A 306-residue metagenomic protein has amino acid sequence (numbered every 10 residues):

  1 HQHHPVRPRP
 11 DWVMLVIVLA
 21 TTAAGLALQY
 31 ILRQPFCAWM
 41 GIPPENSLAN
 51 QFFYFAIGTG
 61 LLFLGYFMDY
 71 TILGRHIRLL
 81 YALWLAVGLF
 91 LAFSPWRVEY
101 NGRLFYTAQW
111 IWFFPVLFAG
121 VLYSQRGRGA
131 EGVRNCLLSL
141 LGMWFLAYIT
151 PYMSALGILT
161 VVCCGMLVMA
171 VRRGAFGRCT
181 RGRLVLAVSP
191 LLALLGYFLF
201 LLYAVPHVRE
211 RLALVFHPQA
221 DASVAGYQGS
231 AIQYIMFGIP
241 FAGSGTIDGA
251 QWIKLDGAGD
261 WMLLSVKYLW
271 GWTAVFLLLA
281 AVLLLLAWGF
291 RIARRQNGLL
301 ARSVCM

Functional and structural regions predicted by a protein language model:
H1-P95, S139-L140, M306: A structural signal for hydrophobic alpha-helical transmembrane segments in multi-pass membrane proteins
F36-M40, V87-T107, V205-F216, D248-A250: Membrane-interfacial helix-loop-helix modules of multi-pass inner-membrane proteins that assemble, modify, or transport
P44-H76, W110-R128, G165-F176, A287: Transmembrane alpha-helical segments and their membrane-water interfaces
F53-L61, V266-G289: Hydrophobic alpha-helical transmembrane segments
F93-G127, Y148-L156, A220-A222: Membrane-interface segments at transmembrane-helix junctions in multi-pass inner-membrane proteins
A130-I149, M153-L201: Hydrophobic alpha-helical segments of polytopic membrane proteins
C179-L277, L300: Hydrophobic, glycine- and aromatic-enriched re-entrant/interface helices and adjoining loop segments
I292-M306: Loop-to-helix entry and N-terminal half of a specific, functionally important transmembrane alpha helix in multi-pass
